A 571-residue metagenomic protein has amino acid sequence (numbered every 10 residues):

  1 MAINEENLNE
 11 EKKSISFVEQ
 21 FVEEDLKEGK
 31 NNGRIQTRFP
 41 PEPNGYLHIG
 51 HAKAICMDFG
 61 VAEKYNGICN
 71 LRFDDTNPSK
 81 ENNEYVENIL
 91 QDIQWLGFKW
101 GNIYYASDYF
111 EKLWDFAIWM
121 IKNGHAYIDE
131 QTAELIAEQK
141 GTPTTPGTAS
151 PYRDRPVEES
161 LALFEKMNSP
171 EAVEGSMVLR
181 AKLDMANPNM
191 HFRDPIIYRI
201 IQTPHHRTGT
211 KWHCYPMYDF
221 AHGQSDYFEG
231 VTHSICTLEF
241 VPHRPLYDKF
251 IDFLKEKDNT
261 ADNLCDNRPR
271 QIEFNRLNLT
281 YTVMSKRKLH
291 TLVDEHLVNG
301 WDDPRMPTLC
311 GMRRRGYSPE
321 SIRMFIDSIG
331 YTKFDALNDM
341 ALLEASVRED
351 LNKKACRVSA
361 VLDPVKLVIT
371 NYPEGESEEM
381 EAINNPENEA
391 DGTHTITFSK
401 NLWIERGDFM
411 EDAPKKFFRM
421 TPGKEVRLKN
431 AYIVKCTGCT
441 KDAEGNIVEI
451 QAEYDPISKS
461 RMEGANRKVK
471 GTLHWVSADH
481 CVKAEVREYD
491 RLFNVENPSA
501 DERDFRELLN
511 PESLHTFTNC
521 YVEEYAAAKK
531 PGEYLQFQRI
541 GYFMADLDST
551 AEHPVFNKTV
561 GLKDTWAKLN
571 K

Functional and structural regions predicted by a protein language model:
M1-K13, K571: Basic/polar N-terminal segments that are highly enriched at the extreme N-terminus, encompassing both cleavable
K13-L90, H206-T237: N-terminal catalytic cores of NTP/NDP-binding nucleotidyl/phosphoryl-transfer enzymes
G29, D58, I89, M120 (+3 more regions): Residue-level signal for inorganic ion chemistry
P40-P43, R72-K80, N102-E111, E134 (+5 more regions): Conserved short loop/turn motifs at secondary-structure junctions
L71, D75-N77, N83-E84, Y105 (+4 more regions): Active-site cores that bind ATP or allylic diphosphates and position pyrophosphate for catalysis
Y85-E111, F116-W119, G124-Y127: A glycine-rich helix N-cap at a beta->alpha junction
D262, D266-S346: Long, charged, mostly alpha-helical binding arms that flank functional sites
D294, F325-K571: Substrate/cofactor-recognition hotspot
